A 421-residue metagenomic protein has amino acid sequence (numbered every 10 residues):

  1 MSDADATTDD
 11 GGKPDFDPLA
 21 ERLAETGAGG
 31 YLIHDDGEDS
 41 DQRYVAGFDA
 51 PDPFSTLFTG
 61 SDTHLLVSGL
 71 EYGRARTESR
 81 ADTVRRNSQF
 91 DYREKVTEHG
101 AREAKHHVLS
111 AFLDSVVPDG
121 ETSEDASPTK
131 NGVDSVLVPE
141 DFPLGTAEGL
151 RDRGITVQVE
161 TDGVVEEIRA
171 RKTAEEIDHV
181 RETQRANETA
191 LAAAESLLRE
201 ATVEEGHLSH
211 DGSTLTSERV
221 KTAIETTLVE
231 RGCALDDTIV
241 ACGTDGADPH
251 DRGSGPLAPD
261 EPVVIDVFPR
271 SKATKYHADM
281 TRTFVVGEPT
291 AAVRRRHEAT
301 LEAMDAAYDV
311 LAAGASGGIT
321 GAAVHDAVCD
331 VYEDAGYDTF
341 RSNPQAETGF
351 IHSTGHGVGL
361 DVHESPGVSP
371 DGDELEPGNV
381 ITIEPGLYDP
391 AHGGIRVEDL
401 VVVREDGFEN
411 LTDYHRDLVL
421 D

Functional and structural regions predicted by a protein language model:
M1-D421: Active-site neighborhoods and metal-handling regions in enzymes and metal-associated proteins
